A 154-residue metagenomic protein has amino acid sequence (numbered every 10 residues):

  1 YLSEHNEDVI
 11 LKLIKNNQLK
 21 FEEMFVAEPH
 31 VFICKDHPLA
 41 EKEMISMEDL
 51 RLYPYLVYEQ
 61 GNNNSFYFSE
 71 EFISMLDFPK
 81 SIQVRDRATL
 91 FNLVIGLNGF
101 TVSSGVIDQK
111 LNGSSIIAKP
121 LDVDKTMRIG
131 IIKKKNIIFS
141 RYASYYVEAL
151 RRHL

Functional and structural regions predicted by a protein language model:
Y1-K12, G99-S104: Paired acidic/hydrophobic, glycine-rich loop segments that form the ligand-binding mouth/hinge of periplasmic-binding
S3-H5, K35, N62, S104-I107 (+1 more regions): Short secondary-structure boundary segments
I14-P29, I33-Y55: Flexible hinge/capping segments at coil-to-helix
K15-E28, T89-I138: Beta-alpha-beta core module
D36-I45, V123-K125, N136-Y142: Short helix-loop capping/hinge motifs at secondary-structure junctions, enriched in acidic/polar residues
M47, R51-L76, F139-R141: Secondary-structure junction motif
E48, R128, I132-L154: Extended ligand-binding regions for polar small-molecule ligands
F72-I82, I116: A local structural motif
